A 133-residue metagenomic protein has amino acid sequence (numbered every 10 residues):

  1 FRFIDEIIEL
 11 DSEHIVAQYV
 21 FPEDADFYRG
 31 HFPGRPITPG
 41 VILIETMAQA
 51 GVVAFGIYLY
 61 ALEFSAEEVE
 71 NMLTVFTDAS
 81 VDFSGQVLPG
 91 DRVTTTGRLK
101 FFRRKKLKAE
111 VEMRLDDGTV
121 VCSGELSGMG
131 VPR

Functional and structural regions predicted by a protein language model:
F1-F3, V75, V93, L107: Hydrophobic core residues within well-ordered beta-strands of beta-rich domains
F1-T38, I42-L43: Catalytic strand-loop segment that frames the active site of acyl-thioester-processing enzymes
I8, V20, D82, S127-M129: Generic structural detector for well-ordered beta-strands
H14, Q86-R133: HotDog/MaoC-like acyl-thioester-processing domains
P22-E23, F27, F32, E70-N71 (+2 more regions): Residue-level signal for pocket-adjacent positions within structured domains
T38, L43-I57: Active-site- and interface-proximal helix/loop "cap" or "latch" segments in soluble metabolic and energy-transducing
V52-T96, V121: Hydrophobic beta-strand-centered segment that forms part of the acyl-chain substrate-binding groove
